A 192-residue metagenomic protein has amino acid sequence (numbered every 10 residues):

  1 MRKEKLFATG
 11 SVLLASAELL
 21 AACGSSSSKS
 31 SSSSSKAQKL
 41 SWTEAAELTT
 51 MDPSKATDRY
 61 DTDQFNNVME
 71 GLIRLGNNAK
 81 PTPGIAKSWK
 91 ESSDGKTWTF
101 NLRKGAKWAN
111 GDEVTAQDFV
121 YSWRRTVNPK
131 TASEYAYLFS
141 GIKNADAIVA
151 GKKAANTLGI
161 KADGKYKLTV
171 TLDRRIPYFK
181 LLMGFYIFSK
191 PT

Functional and structural regions predicted by a protein language model:
R2-G10: Bacterial N-terminal signal peptides that target proteins for export
L19-A22: C-terminal motif of bacterial Sec signal peptides marking the signal peptidase cleavage site
G24-S26: Bacterial signal peptide processing site
K29-W42, D112: Immediate post-signal peptide segment of exported/extracytoplasmic ligand-binding proteins
K36-T49, K87, T97-F100, F119-S122 (+1 more regions): Short, well-ordered beta-strand elements
T43-S93: N-terminal lobe/hinge region of extracytoplasmic solute-binding protein
K87-Y135: Aromatic- and charge-enriched surface segment that lines or borders ligand/interaction sites
E134-T192: Surface-exposed binding/hinge segments that line and control ligand-binding clefts or catalytic entry sites
